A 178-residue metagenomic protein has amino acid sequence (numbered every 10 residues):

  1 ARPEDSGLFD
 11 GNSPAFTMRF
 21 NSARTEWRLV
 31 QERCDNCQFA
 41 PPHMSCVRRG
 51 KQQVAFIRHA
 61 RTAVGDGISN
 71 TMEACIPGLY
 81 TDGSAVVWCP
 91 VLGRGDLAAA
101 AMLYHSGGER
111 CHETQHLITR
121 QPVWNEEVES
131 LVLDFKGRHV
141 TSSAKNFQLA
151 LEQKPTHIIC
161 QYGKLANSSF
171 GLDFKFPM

Functional and structural regions predicted by a protein language model:
A1-M178: Cationic, beta-structured binding surfaces that engage anionic biopolymers and membranes
